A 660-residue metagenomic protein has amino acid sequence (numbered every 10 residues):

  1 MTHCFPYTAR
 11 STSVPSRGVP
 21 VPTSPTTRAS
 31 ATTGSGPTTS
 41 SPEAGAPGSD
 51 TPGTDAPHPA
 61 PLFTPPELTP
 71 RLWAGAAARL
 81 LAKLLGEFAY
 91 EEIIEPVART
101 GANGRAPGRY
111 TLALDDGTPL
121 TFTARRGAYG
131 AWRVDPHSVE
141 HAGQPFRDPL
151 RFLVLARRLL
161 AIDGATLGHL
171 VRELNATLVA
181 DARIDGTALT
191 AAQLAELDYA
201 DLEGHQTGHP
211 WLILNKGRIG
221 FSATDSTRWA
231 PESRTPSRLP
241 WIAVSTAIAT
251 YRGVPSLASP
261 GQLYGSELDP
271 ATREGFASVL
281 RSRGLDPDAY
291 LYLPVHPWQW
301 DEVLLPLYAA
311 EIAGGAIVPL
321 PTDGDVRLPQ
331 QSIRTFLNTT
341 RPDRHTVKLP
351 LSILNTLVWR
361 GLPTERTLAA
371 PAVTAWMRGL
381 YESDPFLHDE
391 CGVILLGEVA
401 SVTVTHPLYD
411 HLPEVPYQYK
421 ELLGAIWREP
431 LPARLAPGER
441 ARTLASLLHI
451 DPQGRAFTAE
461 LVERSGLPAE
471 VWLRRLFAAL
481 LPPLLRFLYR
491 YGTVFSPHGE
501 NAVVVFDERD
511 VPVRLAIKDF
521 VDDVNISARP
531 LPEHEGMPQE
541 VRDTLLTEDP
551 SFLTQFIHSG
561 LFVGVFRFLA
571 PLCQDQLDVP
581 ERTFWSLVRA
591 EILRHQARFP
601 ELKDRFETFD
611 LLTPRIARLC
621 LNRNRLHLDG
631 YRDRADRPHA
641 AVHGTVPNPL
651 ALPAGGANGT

Functional and structural regions predicted by a protein language model:
T2-A478, D507-T660: Nucleotide/phosphate-binding site architecture used for ATP/NTP-dependent chemistry
D323, P483-L485, G492, E601-L602: Homeobox/homeodomain signature
W472-Y491: Conserved kinase catalytic-core helix
Y491-F506: A short glycine-rich, hydrophobically flanked beta-strand micro-motif that places a catalytic Asp/Glu for divalent metal
